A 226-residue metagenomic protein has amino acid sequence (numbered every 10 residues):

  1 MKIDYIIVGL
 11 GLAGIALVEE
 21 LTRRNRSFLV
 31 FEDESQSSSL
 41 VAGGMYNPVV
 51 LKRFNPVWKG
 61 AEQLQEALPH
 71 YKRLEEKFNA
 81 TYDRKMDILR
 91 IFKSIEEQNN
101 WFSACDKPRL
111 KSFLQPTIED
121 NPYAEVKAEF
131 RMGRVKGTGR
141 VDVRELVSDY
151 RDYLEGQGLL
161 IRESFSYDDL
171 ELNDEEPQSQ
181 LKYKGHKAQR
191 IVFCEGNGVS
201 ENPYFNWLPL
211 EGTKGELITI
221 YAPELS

Functional and structural regions predicted by a protein language model:
I3-L29: N-terminal Rossmann-like FAD-binding beta1-loop-alpha1 element of flavoenzymes
G9, E32, F92: Short beta-strand/turn micro-motifs composed of small residues that flank or help shape donor/cofactor-binding pockets
A13, Q36, G198: Conserved Rossmann-like nucleotide-cofactor binding loop
L17, L40, N100-W101, L172 (+1 more regions): Short glycine-/acidic-enriched loop or helix-start segments at secondary-structure transitions that form or flank
E20-R23, D33-M86, N99: Conserved FAD-binding subdomain of flavin-dependent enzymes
R73, K77-I161, D168-N173: Flavin (FAD/FMN) cofactor-binding and adjacent substrate-gating region of FAD-dependent oxidoreductase domains
F165-H186: Conserved beta-strand-loop-beta-strand element in the redox core of flavoprotein oxidoreductases
L181-S226: Central helical "cap/lid" subdomain
